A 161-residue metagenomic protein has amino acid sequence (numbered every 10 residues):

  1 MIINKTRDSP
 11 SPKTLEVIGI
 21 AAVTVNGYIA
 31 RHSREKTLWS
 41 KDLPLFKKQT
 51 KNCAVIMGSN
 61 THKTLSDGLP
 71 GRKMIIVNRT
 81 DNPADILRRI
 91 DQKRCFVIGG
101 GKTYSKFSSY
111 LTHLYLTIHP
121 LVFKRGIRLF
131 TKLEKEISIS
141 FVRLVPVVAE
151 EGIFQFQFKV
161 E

Functional and structural regions predicted by a protein language model:
M1-E161: Enzymes that bind and transform nitrogen-containing heteroaromatic metabolites
